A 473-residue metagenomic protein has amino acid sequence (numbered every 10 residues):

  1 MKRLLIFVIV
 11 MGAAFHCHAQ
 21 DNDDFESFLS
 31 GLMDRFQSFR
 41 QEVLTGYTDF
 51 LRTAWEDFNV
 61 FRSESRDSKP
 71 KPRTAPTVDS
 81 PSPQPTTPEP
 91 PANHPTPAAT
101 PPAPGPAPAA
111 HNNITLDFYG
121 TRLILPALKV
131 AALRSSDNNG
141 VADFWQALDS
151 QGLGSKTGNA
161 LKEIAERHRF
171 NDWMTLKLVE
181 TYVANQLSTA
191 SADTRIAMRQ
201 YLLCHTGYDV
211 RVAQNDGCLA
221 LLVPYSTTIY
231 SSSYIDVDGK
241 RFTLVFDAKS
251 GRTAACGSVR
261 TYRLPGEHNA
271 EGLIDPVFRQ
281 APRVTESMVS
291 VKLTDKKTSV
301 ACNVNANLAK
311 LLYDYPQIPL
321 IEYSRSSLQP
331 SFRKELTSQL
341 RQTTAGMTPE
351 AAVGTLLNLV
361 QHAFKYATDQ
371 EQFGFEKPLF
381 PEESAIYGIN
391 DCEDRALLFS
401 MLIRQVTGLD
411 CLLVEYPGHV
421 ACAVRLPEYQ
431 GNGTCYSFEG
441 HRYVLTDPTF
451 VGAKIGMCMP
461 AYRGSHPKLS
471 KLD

Functional and structural regions predicted by a protein language model:
L4-A13: Sec-dependent N-terminal signal peptides
F15-A19: Sec/Tat signal peptide C-region and signal peptidase I cleavage site
E26-L202: Long, contiguous, compositionally biased segments that the model treats as domain-scale units
F36, R40-V43, Y47, L51-A54 (+9 more regions): Sec/Tat-exported extracytoplasmic proteins
L125-A131, N139-E180, E322-Y387, H441 (+1 more regions): Secondary-structure boundary elements
Q186-R199, A367-P427: Active-site neighborhood of thiol-dependent amide/isopeptide-bond enzymes
T194, M198-R341: Extended, non-transmembrane interaction/recognition domains
T206, V210-D238, L340, A345-M347 (+1 more regions): Hydrophobic/aromatic-rich core segments of domains that either
